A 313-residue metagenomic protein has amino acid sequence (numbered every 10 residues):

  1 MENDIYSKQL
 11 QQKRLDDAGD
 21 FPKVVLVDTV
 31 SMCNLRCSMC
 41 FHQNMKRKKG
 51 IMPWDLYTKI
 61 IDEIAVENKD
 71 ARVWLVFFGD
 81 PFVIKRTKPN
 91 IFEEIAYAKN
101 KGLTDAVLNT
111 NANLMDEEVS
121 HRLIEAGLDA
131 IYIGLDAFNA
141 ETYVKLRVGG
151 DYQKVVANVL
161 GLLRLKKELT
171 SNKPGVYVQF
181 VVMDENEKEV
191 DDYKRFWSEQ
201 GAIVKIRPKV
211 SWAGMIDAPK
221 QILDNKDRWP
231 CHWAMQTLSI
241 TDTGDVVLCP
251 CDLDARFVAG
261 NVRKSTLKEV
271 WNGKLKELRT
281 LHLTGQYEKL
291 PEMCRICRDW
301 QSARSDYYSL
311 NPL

Functional and structural regions predicted by a protein language model:
M1-G50, D62, E67, D245 (+2 more regions): N-terminal pre-core extensions flanking Radical SAM catalytic domains
G19-M215: Conserved glycine-rich "GG(E/T)P / GGGxP" loop and the immediately following alpha-helix in the radical SAM core
E94-A98, N186-F196, N225-K226, C294-N311: Short, charged low-complexity intrinsically disordered segments located at boundaries of structured domains
R164-Y177, W197-K226, D245-R304: C-terminal accessory region of radical SAM enzymes
W229: Nucleotide-sugar-dependent
H232-A234: Short, small/polar residue-rich loop motifs at catalytic or cofactor-binding pockets
Q236-L238: Short, surface-exposed beta-strand/loop micro-motifs that present aromatic residues
I240-T243: Short, acidic, Ser/Thr-enriched surface-loop or helix-capping motifs
